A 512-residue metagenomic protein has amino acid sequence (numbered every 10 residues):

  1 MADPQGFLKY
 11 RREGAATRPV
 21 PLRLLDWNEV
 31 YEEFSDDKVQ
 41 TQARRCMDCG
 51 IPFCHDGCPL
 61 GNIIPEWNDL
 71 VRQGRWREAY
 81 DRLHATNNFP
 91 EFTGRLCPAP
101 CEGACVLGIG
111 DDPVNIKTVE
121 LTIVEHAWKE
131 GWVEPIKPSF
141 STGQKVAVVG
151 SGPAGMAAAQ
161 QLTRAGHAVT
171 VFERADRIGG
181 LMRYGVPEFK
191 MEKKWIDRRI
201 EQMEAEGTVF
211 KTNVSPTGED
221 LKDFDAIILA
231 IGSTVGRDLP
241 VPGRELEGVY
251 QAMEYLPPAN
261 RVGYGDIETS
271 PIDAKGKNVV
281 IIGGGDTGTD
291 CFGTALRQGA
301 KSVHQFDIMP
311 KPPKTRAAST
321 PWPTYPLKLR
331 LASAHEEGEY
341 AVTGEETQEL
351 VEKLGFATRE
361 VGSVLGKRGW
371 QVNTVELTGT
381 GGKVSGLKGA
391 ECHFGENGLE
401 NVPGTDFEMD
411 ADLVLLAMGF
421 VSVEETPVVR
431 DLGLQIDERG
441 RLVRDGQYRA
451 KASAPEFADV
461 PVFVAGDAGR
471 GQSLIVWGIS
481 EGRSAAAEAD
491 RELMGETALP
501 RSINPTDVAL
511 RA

Functional and structural regions predicted by a protein language model:
Q5-G6, Y10-E32, G61-Q73, E78-L83 (+12 more regions): Beta1-alpha1 glycine-rich phosphate/pyrophosphate-binding loop at the start of Rossmann-like nucleotide-binding domains
S35, A205-L221, E268-S270, S333-D412: A structured beta-alpha segment of the ubiquitous adenosine-cofactor-binding alpha/beta core
R44-E66, F89-G110: Local cysteine-cluster metal-coordination motifs and their immediate loop/turn environment, predominantly Fe-S cluster
E78, F140, K145-V149, D197-V241 (+3 more regions): Feature captures the FAD/FMN-dependent oxidoreductase FAD-binding
T122-F140, R198-N213, G236-Q298, I436-S453: Glycine-rich dinucleotide-binding loop and its adjacent helix/turn
V149-P153, G283-G285, D467: Glycine-rich Rossmann-fold phosphate-binding loop(s) that bind the pyrophosphate of adenine dinucleotide cofactors
E245-G276, G395-Q472: FAD-site-proximal beta/loop scaffold in flavoenzymes
G288-G293, Q298, A465-E496: A conserved FAD-binding loop/helix module that cradles the flavin
